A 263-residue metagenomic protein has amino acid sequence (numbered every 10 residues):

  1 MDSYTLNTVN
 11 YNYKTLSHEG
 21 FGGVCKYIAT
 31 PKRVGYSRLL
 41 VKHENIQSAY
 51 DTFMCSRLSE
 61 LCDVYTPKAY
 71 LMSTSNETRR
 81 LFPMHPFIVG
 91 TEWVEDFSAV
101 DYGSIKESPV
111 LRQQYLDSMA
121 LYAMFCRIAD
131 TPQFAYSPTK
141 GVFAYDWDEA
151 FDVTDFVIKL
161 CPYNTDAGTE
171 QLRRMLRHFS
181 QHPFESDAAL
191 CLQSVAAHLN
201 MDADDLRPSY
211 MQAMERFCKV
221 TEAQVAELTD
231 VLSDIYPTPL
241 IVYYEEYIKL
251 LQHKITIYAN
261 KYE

Functional and structural regions predicted by a protein language model:
D2-V100, I128: Conserved ATP-binding subdomain of kinase catalytic cores across diverse folds
Y27, H85-Y122, Y258: Electropositive, surface-exposed helix/loop patches at the edges of structured domains that serve as adaptable
H43-Q47, S108-P109, A129, D202 (+1 more regions): Conserved aromatic-histidine-acidic binding/catalytic patches
R57-E60, S118, K249: A broad, structural surface signal
L58-L61, E107-L111, P162-D166: Short, low-complexity, polar/charged sequence segments that are solvent-exposed and flexible
D96-A99, F134-P138, P239: Secondary-structure junction/capping motif
S104-K159: Conserved kinase catalytic-core segment
K140-E263: C-terminal catalytic region of ATP-dependent kinase domains
